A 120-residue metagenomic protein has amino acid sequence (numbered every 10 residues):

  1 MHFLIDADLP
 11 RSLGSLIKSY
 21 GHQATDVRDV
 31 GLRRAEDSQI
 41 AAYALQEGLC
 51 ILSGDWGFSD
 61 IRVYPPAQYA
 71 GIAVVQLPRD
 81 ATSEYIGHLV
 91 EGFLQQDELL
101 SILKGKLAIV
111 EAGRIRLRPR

Functional and structural regions predicted by a protein language model:
M1-L13, E111-R120: Metal-dependent nucleic-acid phosphoesterase active-site entry motif
A7, G54-W56, Q76-L77: Short secondary-structure boundary segments
Y20-V30: Short, basic, glycine/proline-bearing loop/turn elements
T25, L52, A73-V75, A108: Hydrophobic/aromatic beta-strand patches that form the interior of the parallel beta-sheet core in alpha/beta enzyme
D37, L45-V63: Acidic, metal-binding active-site segment of PIN/NYN-like and related structure-specific nucleases
S59-L94: Mid-chain, well-packed structural core segment of small domains
Q95-R120: Charged phosphate-binding loop/patch that engages nucleotide di/tri-phosphates or the phosphate backbone of nucleic
